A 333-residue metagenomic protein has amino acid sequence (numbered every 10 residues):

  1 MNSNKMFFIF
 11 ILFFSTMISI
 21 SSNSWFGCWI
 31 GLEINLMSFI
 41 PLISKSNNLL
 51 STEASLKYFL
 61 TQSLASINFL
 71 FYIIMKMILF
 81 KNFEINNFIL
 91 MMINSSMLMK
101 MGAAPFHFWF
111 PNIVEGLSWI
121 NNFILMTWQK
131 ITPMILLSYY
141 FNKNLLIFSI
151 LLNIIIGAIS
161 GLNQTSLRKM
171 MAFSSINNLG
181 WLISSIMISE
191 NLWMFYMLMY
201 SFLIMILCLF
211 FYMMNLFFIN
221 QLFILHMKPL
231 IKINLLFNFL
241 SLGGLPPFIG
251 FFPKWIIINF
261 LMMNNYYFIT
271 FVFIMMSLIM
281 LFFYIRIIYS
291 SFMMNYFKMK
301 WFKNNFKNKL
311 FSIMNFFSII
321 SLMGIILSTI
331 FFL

Functional and structural regions predicted by a protein language model:
M1-L333: Core, highly hydrophobic multi-pass alpha-helical transmembrane subunits of bioenergetic inner membranes
